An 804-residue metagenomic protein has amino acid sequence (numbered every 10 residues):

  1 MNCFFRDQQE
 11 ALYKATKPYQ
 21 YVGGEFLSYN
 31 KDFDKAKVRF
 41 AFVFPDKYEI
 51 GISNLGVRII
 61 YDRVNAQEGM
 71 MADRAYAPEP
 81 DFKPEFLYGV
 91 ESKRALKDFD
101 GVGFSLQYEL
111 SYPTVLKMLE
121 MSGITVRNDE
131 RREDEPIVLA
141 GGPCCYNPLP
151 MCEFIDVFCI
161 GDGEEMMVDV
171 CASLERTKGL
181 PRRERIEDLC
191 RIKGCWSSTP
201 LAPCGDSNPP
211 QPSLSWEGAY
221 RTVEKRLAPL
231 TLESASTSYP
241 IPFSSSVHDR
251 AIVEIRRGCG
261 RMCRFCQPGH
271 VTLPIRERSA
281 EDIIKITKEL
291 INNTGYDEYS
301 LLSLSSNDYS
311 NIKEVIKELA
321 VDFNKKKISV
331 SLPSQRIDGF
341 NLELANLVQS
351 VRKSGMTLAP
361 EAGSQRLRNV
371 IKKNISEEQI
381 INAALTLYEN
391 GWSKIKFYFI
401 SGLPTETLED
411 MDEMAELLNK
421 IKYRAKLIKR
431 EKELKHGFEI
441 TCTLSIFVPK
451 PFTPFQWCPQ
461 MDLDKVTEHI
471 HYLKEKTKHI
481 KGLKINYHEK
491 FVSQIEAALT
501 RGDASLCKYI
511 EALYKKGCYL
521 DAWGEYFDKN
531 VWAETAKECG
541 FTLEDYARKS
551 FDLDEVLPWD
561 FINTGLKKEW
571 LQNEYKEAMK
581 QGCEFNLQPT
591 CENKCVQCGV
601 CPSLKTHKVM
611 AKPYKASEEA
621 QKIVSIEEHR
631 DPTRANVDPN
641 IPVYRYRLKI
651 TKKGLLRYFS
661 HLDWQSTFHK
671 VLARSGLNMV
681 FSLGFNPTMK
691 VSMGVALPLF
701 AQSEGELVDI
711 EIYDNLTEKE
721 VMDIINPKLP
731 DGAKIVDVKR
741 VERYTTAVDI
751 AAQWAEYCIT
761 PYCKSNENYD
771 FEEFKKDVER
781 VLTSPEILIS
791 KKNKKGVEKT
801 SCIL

Functional and structural regions predicted by a protein language model:
M1-S28, F40-F42, C204, H479-A635: Radical SAM enzyme core and accessory elements
E10-A41, Y48-E49, S198-C204, L214 (+3 more regions): N-terminal [4Fe-4S]-dependent radical SAM core
F42-D46, V64, P240-R264, I291 (+2 more regions): N-terminal pre-triad scaffold of radical SAM enzymes
F42-V43, L110, E289-T441, S445: Conserved SAM/AdoMet-binding glycine-rich loop
N54, S245-E281, Q597-A611: Canonical Radical SAM [4Fe-4S] cluster-binding loop centered on the CxxxCxxC motif and its immediate flanking residues
P78-P210, L214-W216, P454-D503, I510-E525: Glycine-rich beta-alpha loop elements in corrinoid/cobalamin-binding modules across cobalamin-dependent enzymes
D81, P150, R261, S310 (+7 more regions): Flexible glycine/acidic-rich beta-alpha junction loops that bind and position SAM and/or redox cofactors in anaerobic
Y220-A228, E718-L804: An aromatic-glycine-centered, glycine-rich loop/turn in mixed alpha/beta architecture
